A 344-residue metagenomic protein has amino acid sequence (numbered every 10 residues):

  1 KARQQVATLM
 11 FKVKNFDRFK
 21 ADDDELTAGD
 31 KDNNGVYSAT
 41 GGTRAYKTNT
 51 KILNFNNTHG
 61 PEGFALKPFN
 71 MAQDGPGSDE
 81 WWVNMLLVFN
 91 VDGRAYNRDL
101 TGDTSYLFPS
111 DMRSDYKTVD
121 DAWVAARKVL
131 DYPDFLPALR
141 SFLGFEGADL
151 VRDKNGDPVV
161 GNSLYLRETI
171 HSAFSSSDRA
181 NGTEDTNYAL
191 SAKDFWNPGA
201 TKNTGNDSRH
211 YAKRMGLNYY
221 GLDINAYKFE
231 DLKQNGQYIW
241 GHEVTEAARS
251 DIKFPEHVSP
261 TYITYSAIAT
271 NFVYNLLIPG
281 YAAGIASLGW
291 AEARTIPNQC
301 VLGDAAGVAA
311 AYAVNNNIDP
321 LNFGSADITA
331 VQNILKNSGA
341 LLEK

Functional and structural regions predicted by a protein language model:
K1-T295, C300-A305, Y312-T329, I334-L342: Flavin (FAD/FMN)-binding glycine-rich loop and adjacent Rossmann-like elements that form
